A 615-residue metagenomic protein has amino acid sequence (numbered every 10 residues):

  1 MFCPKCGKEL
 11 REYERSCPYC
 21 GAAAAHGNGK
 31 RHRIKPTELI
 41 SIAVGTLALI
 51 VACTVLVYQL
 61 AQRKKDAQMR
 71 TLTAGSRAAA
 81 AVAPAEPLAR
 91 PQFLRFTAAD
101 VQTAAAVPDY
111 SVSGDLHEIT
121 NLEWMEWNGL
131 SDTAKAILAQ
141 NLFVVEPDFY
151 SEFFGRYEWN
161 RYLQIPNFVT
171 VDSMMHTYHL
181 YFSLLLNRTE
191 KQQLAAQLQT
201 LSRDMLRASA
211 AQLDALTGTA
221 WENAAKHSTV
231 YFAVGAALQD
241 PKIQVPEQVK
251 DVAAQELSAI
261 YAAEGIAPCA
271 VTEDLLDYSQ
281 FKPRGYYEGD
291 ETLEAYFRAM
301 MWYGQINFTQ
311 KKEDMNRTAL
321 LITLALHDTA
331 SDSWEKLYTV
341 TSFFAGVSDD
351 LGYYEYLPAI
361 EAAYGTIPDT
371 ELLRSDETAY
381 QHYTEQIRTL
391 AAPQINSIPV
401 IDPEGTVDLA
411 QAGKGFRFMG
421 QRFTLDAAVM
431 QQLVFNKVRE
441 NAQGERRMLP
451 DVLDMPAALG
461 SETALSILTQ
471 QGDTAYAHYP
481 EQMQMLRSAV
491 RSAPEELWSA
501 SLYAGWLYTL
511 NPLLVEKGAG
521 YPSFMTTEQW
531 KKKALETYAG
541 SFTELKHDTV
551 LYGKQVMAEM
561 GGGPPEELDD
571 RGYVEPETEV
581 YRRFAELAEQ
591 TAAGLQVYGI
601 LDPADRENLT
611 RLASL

Functional and structural regions predicted by a protein language model:
M1-I34: Cys/His-rich metal-coordination motifs, chiefly Zn-binding "fingers/knuckles"
F2, Y13-S16, L49, P283 (+1 more regions): Secretory pathway export signals and precursors
H26-N28, L47, D277-Y278: Short intrinsically disordered, low-complexity segments
H32-T46: N-terminal Sec-pathway targeting helices
A43-V55: Hydrophobic membrane-insertion alpha-helices, especially the h-region of bacterial N-terminal signal peptides
T54-A67: Hydrophobic single-pass membrane-insertion segments
K65-S614: Long, non-catalytic protein-protein interaction scaffolds
